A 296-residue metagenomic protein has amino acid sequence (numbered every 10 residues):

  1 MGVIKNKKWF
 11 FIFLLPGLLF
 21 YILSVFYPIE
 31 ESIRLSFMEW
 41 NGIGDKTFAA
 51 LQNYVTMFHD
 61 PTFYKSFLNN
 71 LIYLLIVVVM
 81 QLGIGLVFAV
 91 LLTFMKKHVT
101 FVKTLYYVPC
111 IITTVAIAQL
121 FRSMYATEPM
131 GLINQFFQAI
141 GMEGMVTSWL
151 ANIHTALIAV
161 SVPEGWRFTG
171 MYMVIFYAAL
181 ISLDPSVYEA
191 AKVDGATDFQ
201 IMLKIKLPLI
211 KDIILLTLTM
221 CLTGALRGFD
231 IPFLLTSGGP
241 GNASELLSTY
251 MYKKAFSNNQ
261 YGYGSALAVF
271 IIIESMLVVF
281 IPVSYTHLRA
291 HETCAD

Functional and structural regions predicted by a protein language model:
G2-R289: A structural signal for multi-pass alpha-helical bundles of membrane permease subunits that mediate small-molecule
A290-D296: A short, hydrophobic C-terminal helix/tail in secreted or cell-surface proteins
